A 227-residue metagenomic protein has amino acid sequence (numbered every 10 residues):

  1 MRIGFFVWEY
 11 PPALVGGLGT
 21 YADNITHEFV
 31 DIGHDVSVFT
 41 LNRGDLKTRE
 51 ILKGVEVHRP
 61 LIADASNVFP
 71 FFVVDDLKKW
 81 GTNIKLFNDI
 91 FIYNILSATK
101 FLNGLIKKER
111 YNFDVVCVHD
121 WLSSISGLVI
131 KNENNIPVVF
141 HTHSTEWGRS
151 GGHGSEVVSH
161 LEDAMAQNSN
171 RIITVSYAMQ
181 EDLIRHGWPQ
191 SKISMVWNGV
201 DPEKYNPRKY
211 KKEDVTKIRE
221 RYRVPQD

Functional and structural regions predicted by a protein language model:
M1-L61: N-terminal subdomain of nucleotide-sugar transferases
S37-R110: A conserved catalytic-core segment of Leloir-type glycosyltransferases
N42, A178, G199: Carbohydrate-associated surface elements
R49, N206-R223: A short helix/loop element that forms part of the nucleotide-sugar donor recognition site in Leloir-type
C117, N168-S176, V196: A short beta-strand/loop micro-motif in the catalytic core of glycosyltransferases that engages the nucleotide-sugar
V118-S123, T142: Short His-centered aromatic/hydrophobic patch
L122-S123, A178-Q180: Alpha-helix capping/helix-boundary segments
N134-V139, W147-M165, Y210, D214: Nucleotide-sugar donor phosphate/pyrophosphate-binding loop at the beta->alpha transition of glycosyltransferases
